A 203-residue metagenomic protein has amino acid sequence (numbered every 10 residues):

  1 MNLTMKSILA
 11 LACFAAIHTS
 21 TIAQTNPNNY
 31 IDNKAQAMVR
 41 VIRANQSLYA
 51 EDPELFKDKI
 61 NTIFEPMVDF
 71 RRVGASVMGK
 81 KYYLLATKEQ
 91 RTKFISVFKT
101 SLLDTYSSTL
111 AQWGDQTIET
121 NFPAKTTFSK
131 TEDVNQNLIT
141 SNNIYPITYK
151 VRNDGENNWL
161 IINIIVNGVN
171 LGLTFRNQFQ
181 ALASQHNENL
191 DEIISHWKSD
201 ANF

Functional and structural regions predicted by a protein language model:
M1-L9: Bacterial N-terminal signal peptides that target proteins for export
A10-L11, T21: Cleavable N-terminal signal peptides
I17-A23: Sec/Tat signal peptide C-region and signal peptidase I cleavage site
T25-Y106: Early exported N-terminus immediately downstream of N-terminal targeting peptides
N33, K59, E65, W113-D115 (+4 more regions): Extracytoplasmic
D104-T148, D200-F203: Surface-exposed, charged secondary-structure patches
P146-L173: Short beta-strand edge/turn micro-motifs at domain boundaries
N163-F203: Low-complexity, intrinsically disordered terminal/linker segments enriched in charged and Gly/Pro repeats
